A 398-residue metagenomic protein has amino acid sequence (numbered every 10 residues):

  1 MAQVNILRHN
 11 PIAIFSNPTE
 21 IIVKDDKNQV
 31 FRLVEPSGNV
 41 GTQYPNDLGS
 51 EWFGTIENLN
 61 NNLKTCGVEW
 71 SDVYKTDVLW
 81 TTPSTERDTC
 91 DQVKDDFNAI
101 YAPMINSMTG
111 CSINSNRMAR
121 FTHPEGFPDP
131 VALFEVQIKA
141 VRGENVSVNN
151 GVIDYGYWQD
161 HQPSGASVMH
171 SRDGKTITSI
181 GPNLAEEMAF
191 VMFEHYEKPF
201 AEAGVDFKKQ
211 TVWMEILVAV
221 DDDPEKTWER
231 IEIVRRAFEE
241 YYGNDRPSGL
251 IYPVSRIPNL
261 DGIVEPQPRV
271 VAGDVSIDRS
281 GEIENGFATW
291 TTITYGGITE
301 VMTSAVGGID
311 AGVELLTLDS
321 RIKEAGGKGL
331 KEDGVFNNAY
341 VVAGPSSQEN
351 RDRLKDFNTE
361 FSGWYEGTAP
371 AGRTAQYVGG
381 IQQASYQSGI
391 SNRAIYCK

Functional and structural regions predicted by a protein language model:
M1-W80, S84-V212, D221-K331, N337 (+1 more regions): N-terminal presequence-like segments and the immediate start of the first folded domain
I216, A339-V341: Short tight loops/turns at secondary-structure junctions
